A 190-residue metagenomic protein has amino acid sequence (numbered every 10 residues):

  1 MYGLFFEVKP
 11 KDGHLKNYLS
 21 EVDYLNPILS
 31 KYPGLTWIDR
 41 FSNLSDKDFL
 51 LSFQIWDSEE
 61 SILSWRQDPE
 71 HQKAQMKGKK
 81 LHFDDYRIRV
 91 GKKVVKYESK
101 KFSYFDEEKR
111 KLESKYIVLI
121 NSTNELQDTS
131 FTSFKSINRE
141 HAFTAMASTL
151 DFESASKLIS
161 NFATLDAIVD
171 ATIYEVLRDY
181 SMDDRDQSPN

Functional and structural regions predicted by a protein language model:
M1-F49, E60-S64, L81-N190: Short S/T/G/P-rich N-terminal loop/turn motif that feeds into the first structured element of a domain
S52-F53: Conserved hydrophobic/aromatic residues on the N-lobe beta-strands of protein kinase domains
